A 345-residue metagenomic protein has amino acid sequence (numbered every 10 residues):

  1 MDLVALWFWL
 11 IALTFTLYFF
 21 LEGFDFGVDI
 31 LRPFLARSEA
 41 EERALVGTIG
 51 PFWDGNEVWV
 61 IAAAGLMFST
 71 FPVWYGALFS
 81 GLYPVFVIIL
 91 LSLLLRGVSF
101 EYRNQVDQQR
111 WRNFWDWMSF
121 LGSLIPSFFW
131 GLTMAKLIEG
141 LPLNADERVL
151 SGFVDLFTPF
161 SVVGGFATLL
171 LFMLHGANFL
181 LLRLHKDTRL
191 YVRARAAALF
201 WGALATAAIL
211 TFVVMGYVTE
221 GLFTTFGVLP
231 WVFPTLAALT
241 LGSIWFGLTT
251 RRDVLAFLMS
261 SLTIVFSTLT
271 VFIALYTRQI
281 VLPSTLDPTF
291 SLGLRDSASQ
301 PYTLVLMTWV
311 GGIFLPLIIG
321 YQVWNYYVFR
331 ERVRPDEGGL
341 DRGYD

Functional and structural regions predicted by a protein language model:
M1-G55, I61-A64: N-terminal signal-anchor module of multipass membrane proteins
F20-G27, G65-F68, L91-L95, G131-A135 (+3 more regions): Alpha-helical transmembrane segments of polytopic integral membrane proteins, especially the permease/helical cores
V28-P51, S69-W74, E101-N113, G176-A196 (+4 more regions): Juxtamembrane membrane-water interface segments of multi-pass membrane proteins, especially cytoplasmic-side
F52-S123, N144, G221-V228: Membrane-interface helix-loop-helix modules in multi-pass inner-membrane proteins
Y102-A256, T270: Long, contiguous internal "core" modules enriched in hydrophobic/ aromatic residues
L156-M173, S299-I318: Hydrophobic alpha-helical transmembrane segments
V265-T289: Juxtamembrane non-transmembrane "cap" segments at the membrane-aqueous interface of multi-pass membrane proteins
L282-L306: Short, membrane-exposed interhelical loops at transmembrane-helix boundaries
